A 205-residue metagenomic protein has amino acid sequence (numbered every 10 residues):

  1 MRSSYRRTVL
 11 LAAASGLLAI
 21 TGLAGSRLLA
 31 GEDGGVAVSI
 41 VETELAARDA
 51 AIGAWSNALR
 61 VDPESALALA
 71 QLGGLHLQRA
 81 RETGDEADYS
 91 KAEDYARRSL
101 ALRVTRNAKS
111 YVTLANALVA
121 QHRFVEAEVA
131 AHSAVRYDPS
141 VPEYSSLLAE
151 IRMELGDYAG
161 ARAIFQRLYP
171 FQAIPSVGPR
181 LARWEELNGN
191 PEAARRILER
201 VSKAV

Functional and structural regions predicted by a protein language model:
S4-L11, S15-K109, V129: N-terminal leader/linker segments that initiate helical-solenoid repeat arrays
P63, V104-T105, P139, Q172-A173 (+1 more regions): Short coil turns that delineate tetratricopeptide repeat
A68, K109-S110, Y144, V177-G178: TPR alpha-solenoid repeat register
G74, R81, N116, E150 (+1 more regions): Residue-level recognition of tetratricopeptide repeat
Q78, D85, A120, E154 (+1 more regions): Register position in tetratricopeptide repeats
E154-V205: Solenoidal tandem-repeat scaffolds enriched in leucines and small polar residues
